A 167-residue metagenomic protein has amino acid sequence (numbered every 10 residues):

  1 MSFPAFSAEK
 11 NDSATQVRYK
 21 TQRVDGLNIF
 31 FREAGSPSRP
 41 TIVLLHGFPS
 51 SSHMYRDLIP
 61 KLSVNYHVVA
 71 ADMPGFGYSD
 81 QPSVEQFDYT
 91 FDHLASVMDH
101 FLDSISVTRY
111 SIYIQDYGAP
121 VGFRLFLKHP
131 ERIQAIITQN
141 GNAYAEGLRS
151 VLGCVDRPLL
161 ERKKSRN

Functional and structural regions predicted by a protein language model:
F3-I29, A34-T41, V69, F76-Y113 (+1 more regions): Flexible "cap/lid" subdomain of the alpha/beta-hydrolase fold that forms the substrate-access gate
S38, P49-D57, V68: Serine-hydrolase catalytic-loop signature spanning alpha/beta hydrolases and amidase-signature enzymes
L44-G47, A70: Structural cue for short, hydrophobic secondary-structure segments
H46, S50, Q115: Conserved coupling/switch loop of ABC ATPases
H53-R56, P60, S96, F123: Surface-exposed alpha-helical interface segments used for non-catalytic interactions
M54, M73-F76: Recognition helices and adjacent regulatory flanks at domain boundaries
D57-Y66, S104: A short, Lys/Arg-enriched amphipathic alpha-helix followed by its capping loop at the start of a domain
